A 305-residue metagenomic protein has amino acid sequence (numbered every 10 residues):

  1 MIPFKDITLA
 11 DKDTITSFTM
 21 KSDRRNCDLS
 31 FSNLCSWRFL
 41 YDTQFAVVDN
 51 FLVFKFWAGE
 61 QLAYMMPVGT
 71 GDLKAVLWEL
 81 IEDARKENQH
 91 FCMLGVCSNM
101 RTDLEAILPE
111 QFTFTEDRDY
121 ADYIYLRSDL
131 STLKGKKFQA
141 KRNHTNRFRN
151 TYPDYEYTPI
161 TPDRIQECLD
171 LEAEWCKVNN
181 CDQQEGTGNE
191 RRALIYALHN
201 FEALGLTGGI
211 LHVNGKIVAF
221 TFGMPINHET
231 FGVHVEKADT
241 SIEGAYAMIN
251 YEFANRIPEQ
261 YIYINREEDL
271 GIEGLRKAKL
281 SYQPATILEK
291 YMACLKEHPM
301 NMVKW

Functional and structural regions predicted by a protein language model:
M1-D49, Q184: Amide-forming acyltransferase catalytic core, primarily the GNAT-like/NAT-type and related acyltransferase folds
D28-N99, H212-T240: Conserved donor-binding loop and adjoining core beta-sheet/short helix segment in diverse acyl/aminoacyl transferases
H90-I107, D119-A121: Short, glycine/charge-rich beta-strand/loop segments that flank catalytic centers and engage negatively charged groups
C92-M93, T158, Y263-R266: Short catalytic-loop micro-motif centered on adjacent basic/acidic residues
M100-F114, N143, L270-I287: Conserved active-site alpha-helix within GNAT-family acetyltransferase domains
E110-Q184: Acyltransferase donor/substrate-recognition loop-hinge adjacent to the catalytic core
D163-K216: Short, conserved active-site entrance elements at the starts or edges of catalytic domains
G205-K296: Aromatic (often tryptophan-rich) hydrophobic motifs at membrane interfaces
